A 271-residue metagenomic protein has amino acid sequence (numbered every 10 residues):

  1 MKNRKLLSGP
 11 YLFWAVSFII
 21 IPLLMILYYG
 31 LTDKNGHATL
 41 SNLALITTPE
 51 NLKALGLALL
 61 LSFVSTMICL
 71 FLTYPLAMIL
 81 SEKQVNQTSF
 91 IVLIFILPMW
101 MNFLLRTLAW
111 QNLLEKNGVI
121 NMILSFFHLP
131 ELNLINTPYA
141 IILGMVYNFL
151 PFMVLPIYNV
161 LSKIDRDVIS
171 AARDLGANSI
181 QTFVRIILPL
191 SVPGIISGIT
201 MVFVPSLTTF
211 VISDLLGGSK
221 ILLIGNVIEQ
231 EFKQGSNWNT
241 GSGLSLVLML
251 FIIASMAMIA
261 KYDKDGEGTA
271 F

Functional and structural regions predicted by a protein language model:
K2, L43-E50, F210, D214-K264: Interhelical loop and adjacent transmembrane-helix boundary motif in polytopic membrane transport permeases
K5-Y11, F18-I21, M25, Y29 (+2 more regions): C-terminal transmembrane helix and the adjacent membrane-cytosol boundary/short C-terminal tail of inner/organellar
L6-L12, K53-L57, I123-F152, G194 (+2 more regions): Loop-to-helix entry region at the N-terminal start of transmembrane alpha-helices in multi-pass membrane transporters
S8, L76-L113, I169-S170, F183 (+1 more regions): Cytoplasmic-entry segments and transmembrane alpha-helices of multi-pass inner-membrane transporters
G9, F13-N51, L113-N117, G218 (+1 more regions): Short membrane-interfacial helix/loop motifs at transmembrane-helix boundaries
P10-I19, L97, Y147, F152-R166 (+1 more regions): Transmembrane alpha-helices
L40-S41, T107-V146, I180, L216-K220: Membrane-interfacial helix termini and adjacent extracytoplasmic/periplasmic loops of multi-pass transporters
P49-E82: Transmembrane alpha-helix signature in integral membrane proteins
